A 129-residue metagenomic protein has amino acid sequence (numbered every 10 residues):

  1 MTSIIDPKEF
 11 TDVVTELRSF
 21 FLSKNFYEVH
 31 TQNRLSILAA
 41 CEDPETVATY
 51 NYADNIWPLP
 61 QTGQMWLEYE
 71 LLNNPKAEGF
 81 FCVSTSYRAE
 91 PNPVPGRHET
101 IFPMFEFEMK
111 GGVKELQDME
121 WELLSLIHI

Functional and structural regions predicted by a protein language model:
M1-K110: Class II aminoacyl-tRNA synthetase-like tRNA-binding/catalytic domains
M109-E122: Well-ordered alpha/beta subsegment
I127-I129: Conserved small/polar residues in nucleotide/adenosyl-binding loops
